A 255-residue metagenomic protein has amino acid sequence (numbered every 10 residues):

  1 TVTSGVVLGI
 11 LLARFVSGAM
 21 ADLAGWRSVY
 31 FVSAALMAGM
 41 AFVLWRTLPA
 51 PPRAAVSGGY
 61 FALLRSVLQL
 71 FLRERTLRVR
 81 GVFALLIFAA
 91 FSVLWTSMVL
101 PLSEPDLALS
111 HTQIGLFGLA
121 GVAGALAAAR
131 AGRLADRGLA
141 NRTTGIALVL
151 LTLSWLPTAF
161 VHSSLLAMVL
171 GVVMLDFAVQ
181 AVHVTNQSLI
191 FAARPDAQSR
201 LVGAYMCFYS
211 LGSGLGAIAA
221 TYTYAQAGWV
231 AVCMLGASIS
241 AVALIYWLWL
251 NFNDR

Functional and structural regions predicted by a protein language model:
T1, P105-A123, R200-A204: Loop-to-transmembrane helix entry
T1-L48: Helix-loop-helix hairpin linking two adjacent transmembrane segments in secondary transporters
A19-A34, T221-S240: A membrane-interface helix-boundary motif in multi-pass transporters
L48-G81: Juxtamembrane intracellular "pre-TM" segments in multi-pass secondary transporters
R73-A90, V173-M174: Pair of pore-lining "gating" transmembrane helices in MFS-fold secondary transporters
L126-A140, Y224: Helix-to-loop junctions at the C-terminal end of transmembrane segments in multipass secondary transporters
N141-N186: C-terminal transmembrane helical hairpin of 12-TM major facilitator-type secondary transporters
A193-A227, G236: A late C-terminal transmembrane helix in Major Facilitator Superfamily
